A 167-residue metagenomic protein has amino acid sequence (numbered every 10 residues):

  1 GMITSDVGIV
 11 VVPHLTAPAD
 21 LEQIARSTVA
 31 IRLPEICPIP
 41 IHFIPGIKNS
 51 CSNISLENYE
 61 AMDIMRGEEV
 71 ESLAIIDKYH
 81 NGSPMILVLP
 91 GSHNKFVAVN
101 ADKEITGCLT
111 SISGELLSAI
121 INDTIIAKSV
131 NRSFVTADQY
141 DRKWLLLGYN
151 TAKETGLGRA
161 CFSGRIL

Functional and structural regions predicted by a protein language model:
G1-M62: Short beta-strand-loop/turn "lid" adjacent to the catalytic site in phosphate-handling enzymes
G46-T151: Glycine-rich phosphate-binding loop plus the immediately following alpha-helix
L145-L167: A contiguous, well-structured pocket-lining segment that forms one wall/lid of small-molecule binding clefts in soluble
